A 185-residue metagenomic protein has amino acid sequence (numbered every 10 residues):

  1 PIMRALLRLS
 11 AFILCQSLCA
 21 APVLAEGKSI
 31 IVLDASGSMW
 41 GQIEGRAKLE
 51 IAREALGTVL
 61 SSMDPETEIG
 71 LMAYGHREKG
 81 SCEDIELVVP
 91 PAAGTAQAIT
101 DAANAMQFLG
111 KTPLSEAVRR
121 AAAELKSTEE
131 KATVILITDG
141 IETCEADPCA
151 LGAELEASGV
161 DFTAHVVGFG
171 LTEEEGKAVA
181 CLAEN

Functional and structural regions predicted by a protein language model:
P1-I2: Short, Lys/Arg-enriched N-terminal segments with co-localized hydrophobic residues within the first ~10-30 amino acids
R8-A20: Bacterial N-terminal signal peptides
A25-V89, Q107, A117-V118, A132-T138: Von Willebrand factor
A35-M39, G75-G80, T95, F108-K111 (+3 more regions): Solvent-exposed loop/turn segments at secondary-structure junctions within structured extracellular/periplasmic domains
Q42, T67-N104, R119-T128, E145-A150 (+1 more regions): Short beta-strand-loop
S61-D64, K126, E156-A157: Residue-level signal for alpha-helix termini/capping positions
A105-M106, G140-N185: VWA/integrin I-like adhesion module and closely mimicked acidic/polar interface patches used
L114: Conserved donor sugar-nucleotide recognition element shared by glycan-biosynthetic enzymes
